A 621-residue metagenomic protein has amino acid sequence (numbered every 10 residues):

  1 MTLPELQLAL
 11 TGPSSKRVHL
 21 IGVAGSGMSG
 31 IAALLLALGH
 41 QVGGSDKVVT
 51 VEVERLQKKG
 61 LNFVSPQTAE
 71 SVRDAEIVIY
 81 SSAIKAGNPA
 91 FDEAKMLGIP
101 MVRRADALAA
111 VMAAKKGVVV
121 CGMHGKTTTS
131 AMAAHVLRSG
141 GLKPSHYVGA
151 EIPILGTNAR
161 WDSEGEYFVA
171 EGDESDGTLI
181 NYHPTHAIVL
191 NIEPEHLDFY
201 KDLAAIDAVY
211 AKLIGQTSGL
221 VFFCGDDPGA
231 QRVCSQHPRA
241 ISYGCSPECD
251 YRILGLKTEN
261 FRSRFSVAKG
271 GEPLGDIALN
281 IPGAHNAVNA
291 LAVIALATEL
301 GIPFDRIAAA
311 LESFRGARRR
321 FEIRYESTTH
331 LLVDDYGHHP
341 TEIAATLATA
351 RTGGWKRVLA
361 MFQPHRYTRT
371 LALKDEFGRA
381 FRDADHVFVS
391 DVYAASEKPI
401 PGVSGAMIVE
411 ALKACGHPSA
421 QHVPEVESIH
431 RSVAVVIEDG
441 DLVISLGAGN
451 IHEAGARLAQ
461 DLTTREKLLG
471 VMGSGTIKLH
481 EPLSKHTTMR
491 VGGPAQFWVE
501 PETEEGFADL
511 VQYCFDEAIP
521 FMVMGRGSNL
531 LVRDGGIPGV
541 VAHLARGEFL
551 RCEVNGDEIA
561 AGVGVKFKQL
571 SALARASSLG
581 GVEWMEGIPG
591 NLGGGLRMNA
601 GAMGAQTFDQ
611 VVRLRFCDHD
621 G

Functional and structural regions predicted by a protein language model:
M1-N62, D74, V78, M96-I99 (+6 more regions): ATP-dependent carboxylate-amine ligase
L20, L34, A105-E151: Walker A (P-loop) phosphate-binding motif
Q41-D46, S145-H146, S242, V523 (+2 more regions): Short beta-strand "acidic-cap" motif of Rossmann-like dinucleotide-binding folds
V53-R55, V64, E70-Y80, I84-R103 (+8 more regions): Acidic, Mg2+-coordinating active-site environments of NTP-dependent enzymes
S81-A83, G225, I444-N450, M524-S528 (+1 more regions): Glycine-rich beta-strand-to-loop/alpha-helix junction loops that act as flexible
E166-S175, L332-H338: Switch II (G3) loop of P-loop NTPases
F222, G580-M585, L592-G621: FAD-binding subdomain of flavoenzyme oxidoreductases
L468-L592: Anion-binding (especially nucleotide phosphate/pyrophosphate-binding) glycine-rich loop and adjoining beta-alpha core
